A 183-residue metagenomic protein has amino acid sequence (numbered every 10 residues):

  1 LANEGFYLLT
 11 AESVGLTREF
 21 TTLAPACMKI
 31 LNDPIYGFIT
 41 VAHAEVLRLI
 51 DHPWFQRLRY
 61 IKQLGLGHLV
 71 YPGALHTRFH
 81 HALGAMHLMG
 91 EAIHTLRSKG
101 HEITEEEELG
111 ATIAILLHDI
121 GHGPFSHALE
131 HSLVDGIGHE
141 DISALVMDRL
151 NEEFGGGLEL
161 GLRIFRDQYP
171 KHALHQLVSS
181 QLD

Functional and structural regions predicted by a protein language model:
F6-L9, G15-L16, F20-K62, L69-I113 (+1 more regions): Sequence-structural signature of the catalytic-core scaffold of metal-dependent phosphohydrolases that act on
